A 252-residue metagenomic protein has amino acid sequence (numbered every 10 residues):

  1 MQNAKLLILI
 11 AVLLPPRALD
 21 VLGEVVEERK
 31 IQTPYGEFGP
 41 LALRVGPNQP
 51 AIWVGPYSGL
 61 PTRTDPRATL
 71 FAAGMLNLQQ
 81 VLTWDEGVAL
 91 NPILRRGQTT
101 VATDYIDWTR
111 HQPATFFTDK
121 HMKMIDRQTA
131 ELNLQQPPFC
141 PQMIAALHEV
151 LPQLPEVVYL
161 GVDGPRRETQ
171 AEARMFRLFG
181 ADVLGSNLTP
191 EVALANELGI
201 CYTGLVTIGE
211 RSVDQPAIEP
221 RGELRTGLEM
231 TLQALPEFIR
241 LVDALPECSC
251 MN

Functional and structural regions predicted by a protein language model:
M1-N133: Metabolite-binding pocket within alpha/beta catalytic cores that recognizes anionic/polar moieties
L70, A173, T189-V192: Generic hydrophobic/aromatic pocket-lining and core-packing "Φ" positions
G74-Q80, I93, F179, A193-C201: Alpha-helix C-terminal capping segments
V81-E86, V101, L154-V162, L184-S186 (+1 more regions): General beta-strand structural signal in soluble alpha/beta enzymes
L134-L178: Active-site rim beta-loop-alpha module in soluble metabolic enzymes
S186-G222: Zn-dependent metallopeptidase/amidohydrolase metal-coordination segment
S212-N252: His/Asp/Glu-rich mid-to-C-terminal helical/loop segments that flank catalytic regions of hydrolases
